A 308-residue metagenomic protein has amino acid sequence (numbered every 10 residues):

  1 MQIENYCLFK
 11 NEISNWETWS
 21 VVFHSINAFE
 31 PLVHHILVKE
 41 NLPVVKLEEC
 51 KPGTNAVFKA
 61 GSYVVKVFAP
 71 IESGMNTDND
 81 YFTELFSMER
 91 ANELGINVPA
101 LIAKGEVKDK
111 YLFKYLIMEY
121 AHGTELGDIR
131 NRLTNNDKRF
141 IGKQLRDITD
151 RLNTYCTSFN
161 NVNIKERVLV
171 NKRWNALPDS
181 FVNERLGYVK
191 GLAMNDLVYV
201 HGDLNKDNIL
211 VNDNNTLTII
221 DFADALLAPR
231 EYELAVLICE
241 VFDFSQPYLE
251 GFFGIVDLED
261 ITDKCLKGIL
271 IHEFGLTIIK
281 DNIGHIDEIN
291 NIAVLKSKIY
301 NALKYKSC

Functional and structural regions predicted by a protein language model:
M1-P43: Juxta-kinase regulatory segment immediately upstream of eukaryotic protein kinase catalytic domains
T18-V22, I71-D80, I283-N290: Short, flexible/disordered intra-domain loops and linkers
H24-E40, E106, K138-K143, T149-G202 (+3 more regions): An alpha-helical support segment within catalytic cores of ATP-dependent transferases
K46-F159: ATP-binding pocket architecture of kinase catalytic cores
G53-G61, L186-L234: Active-site acidic catalytic loop and adjacent metal/ATP-binding pocket of ATP-dependent phosphoryl transfer enzymes
K66-V67, I102-A103, Y199-G202, I219-D221 (+2 more regions): Short beta-strand segments
L133-N135, T218, A235-L237: Glycine-rich, phosphate-binding/catalytic loops in enzymes
E231-D260, I269-D287, N291-N301: Active-site activation/catalytic loop segments of kinase-like enzymes and analogous catalytic loops in related
